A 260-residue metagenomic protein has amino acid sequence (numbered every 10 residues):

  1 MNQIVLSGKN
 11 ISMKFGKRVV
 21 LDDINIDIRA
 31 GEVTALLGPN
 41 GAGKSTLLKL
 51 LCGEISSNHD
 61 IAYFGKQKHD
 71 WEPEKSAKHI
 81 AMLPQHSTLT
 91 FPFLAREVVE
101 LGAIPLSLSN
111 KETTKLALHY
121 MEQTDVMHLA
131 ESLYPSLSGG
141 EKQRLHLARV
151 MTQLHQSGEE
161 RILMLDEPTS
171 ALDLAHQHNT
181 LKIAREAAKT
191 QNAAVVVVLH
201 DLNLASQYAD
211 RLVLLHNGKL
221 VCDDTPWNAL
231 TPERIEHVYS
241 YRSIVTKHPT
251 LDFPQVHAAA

Functional and structural regions predicted by a protein language model:
L6-G8, V20-D23: Conserved structural motif at the start of ABC-family nucleotide-binding domains
L37-P39: The feature captures the beta-strand-to-loop junction immediately N-terminal to the Walker
C52: Helix-to-loop junction immediately C-terminal to a conserved catalytic motif
H59-H69: Conserved ABC transporter NBD signature motif
E112-L129, M151: Conserved ABC ATPase "signature" region
L133-L137, E141: Conserved ABC ATPase signature
E160-E167: Catalytic Walker B motif of ABC-type/P-loop ATPase nucleotide-binding domains
T231-P232, E236-A260: ABC ATPase nucleotide-binding domains
